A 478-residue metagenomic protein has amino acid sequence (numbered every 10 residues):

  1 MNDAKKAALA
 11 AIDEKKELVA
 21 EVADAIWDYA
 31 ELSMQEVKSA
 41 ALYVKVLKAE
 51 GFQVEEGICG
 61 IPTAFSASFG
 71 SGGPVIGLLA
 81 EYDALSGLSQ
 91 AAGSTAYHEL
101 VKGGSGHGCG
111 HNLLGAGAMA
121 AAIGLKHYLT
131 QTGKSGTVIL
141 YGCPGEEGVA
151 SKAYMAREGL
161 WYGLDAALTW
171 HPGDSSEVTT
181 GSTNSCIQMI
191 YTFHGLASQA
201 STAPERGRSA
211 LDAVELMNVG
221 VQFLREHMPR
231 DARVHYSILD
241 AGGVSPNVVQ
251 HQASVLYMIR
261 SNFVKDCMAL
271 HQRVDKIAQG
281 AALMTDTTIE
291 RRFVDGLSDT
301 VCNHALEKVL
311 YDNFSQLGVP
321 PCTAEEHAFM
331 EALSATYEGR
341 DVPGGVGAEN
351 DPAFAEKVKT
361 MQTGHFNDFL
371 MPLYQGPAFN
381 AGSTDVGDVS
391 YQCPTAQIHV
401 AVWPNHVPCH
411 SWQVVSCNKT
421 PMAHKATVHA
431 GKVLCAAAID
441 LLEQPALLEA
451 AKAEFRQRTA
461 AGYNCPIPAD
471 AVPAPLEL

Functional and structural regions predicted by a protein language model:
N2-D3, E21-D24, Y97-G104, F193-S201 (+3 more regions): A short small-residue
N2-H107, N112, A116-T137: Acidic/His- and Gly-rich active-site-bordering loop/insert found across diverse amide/peptide-bond hydrolases
A4, K15-V22, Q35-V46, P74 (+21 more regions): General structural feature for long, well-ordered alpha-helical segments within catalytic domains of soluble enzymes
I26, A67, L78, H111 (+8 more regions): Divalent metal-coordination and catalytic microenvironments
E31-L32, Y141-G145, V294-D299: Conserved short loop/turn motifs at secondary-structure junctions
T63, L85-G87, G93-G106, N112-L113 (+3 more regions): Histidine/acidic-residue-rich, glycine-tolerant segments that coordinate divalent metal ions
G77-L79, H194, I398-A401: Non-cysteine beta-strand/loop elements that form the S-adenosyl-L-methionine
E215-L478: Metal-dependent amide/peptide-bond hydrolase catalytic core, centered on the "pita-bread" metallohydrolase fold
